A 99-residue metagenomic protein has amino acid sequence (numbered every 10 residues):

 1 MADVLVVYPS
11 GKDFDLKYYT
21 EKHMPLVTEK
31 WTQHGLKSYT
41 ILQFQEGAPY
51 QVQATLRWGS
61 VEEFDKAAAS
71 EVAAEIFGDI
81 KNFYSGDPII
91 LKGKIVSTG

Functional and structural regions predicted by a protein language model:
M1-G99: Macromolecular interaction modules
